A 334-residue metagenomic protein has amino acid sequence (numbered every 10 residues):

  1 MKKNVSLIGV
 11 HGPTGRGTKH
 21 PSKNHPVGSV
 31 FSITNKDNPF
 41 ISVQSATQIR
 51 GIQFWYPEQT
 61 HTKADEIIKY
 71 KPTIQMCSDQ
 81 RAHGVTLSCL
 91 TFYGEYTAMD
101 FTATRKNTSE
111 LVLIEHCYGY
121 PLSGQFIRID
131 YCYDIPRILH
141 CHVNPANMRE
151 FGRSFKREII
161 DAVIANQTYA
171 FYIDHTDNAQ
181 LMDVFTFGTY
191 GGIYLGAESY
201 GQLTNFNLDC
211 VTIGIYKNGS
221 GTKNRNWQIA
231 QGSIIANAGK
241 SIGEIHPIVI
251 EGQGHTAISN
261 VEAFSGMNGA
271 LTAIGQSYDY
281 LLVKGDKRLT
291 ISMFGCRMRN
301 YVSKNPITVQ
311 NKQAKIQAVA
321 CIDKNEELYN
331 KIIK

Functional and structural regions predicted by a protein language model:
M1-I8, P13-G51, W55-G84, T97-K106 (+2 more regions): Extracellular beta-strand-rich solenoid/capping regions of secreted or surface-exposed proteins that bind or remodel
N4-S6, S45-G51, G84, C89 (+18 more regions): Detector for repetitive beta-architecture
H11, Q53, T91, Y118 (+8 more regions): A structural signal for beta-strand register positions
R16-K19, N35-N38, E58-D65, E95-T102 (+12 more regions): Short glycine/acidic-rich loop motifs that flank beta-strands on beta-rich extracellular proteins
N107-T108, Y118, S123: Extended alpha-helical scaffolds
K287, I291, G295-C296, N300-Y301 (+1 more regions): Acidic, glycine- and Ser/Thr-rich low-complexity intrinsically disordered tracts in extracellular/secreted proteins
